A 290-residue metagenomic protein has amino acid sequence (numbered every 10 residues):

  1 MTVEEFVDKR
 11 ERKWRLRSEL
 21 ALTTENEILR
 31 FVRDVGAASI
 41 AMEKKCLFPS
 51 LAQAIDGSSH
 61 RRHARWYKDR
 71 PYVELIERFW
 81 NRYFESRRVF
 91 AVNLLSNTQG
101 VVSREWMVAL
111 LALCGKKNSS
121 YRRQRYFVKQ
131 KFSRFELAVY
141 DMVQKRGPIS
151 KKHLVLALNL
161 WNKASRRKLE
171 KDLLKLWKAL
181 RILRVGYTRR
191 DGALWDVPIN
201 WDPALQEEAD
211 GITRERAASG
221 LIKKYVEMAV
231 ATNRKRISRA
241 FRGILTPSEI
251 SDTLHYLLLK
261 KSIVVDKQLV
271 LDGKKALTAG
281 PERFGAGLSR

Functional and structural regions predicted by a protein language model:
M1-R290: Long, low-complexity intrinsically disordered regions
